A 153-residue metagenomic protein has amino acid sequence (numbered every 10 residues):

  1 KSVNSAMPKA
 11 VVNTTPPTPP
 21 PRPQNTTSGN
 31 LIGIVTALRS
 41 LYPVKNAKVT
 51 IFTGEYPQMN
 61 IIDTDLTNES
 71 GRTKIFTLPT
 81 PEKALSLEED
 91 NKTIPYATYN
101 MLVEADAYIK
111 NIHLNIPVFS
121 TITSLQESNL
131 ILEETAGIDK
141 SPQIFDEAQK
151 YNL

Functional and structural regions predicted by a protein language model:
K1-K45, M59, D65, L130-L153: Beta-strand-rich domain onsets/edges
T26, F119-L125, E133: Solvent-exposed, conformationally flexible loop/turn segments
A47-G54, M101: Hydrophobic beta-strand segments
F52-P57, D106-Y108: Change "in extracellular beta-sheet-rich domains … of secreted and cell-surface proteins" to "in beta-sheet-rich domains
Y56-M59, K92-I94: Short loop/turn motifs at secondary-structure junctions and domain boundaries
P57-S86: Short, acidic Ser/Thr/Gly-rich low-complexity loop/linker segments typical of extracellular and cell-surface proteins
T73-K74, S124-Q126: Short strand-edge motifs at loop-to-beta-strand transitions and within beta-strands of extracellular beta-rich domains
E82-N115: A short, solvent-exposed loop/turn motif at the edges and junctions of modular extracellular/periplasmic domains
